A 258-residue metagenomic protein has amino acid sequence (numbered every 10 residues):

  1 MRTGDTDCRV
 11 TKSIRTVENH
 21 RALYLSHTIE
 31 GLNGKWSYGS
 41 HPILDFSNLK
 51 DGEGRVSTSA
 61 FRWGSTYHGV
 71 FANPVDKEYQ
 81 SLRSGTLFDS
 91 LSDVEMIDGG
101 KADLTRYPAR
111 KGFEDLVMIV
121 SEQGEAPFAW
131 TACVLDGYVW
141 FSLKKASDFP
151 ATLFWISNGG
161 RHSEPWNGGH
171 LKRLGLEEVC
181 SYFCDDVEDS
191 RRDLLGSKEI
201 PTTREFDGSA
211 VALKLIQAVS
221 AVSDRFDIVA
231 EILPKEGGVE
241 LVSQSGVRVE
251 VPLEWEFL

Functional and structural regions predicted by a protein language model:
M1-H20, L49-G52, S57, S190-D193 (+1 more regions): Extended, loop-rich substrate-binding clefts of extracytoplasmic carbohydrate-active enzymes
T3, T16-E18, I29-N33, F46 (+2 more regions): Beta-strand elements of well-folded, non-transmembrane domains
D5-R9, E18-Y24, N33-S37, A210: Coil-to-beta-strand transition motifs
R9-S13, H41, G196-T202: Short structured motifs
K12, L23-G31, L215: Short, well-ordered beta-strand segments enriched in hydrophobic/aromatic residues
H27, P201-A221: Short Pro-Gly-centered flexible turn/kink motifs
K35-W36, K50-R204: A contiguous, surface-exposed recognition patch within enzymatic or periplasmic domains that forms
V219-E256: Terminal connector regions
